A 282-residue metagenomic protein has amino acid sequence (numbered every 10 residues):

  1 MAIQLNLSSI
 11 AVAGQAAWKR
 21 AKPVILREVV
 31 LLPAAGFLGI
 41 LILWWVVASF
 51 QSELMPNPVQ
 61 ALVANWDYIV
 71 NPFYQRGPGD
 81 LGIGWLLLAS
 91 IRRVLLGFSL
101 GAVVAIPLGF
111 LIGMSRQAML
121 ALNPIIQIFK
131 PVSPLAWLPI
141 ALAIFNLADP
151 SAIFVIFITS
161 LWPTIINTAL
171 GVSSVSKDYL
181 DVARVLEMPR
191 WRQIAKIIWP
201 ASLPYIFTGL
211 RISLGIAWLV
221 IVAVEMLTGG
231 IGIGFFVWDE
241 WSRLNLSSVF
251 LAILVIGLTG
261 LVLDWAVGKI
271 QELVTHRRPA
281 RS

Functional and structural regions predicted by a protein language model:
M1-G36, W265-S282: Transmembrane alpha-helical segments of polytopic membrane transport and secretion proteins
P23, S49-S99: Periplasmic/extracellular loop-to-transmembrane helix junction in inner-membrane transport proteins
L62, D80, G84, L88 (+9 more regions): Alpha-helical membrane-protein architecture signal
L96-I126: Transmembrane-helix boundary motif in ABC transporter permease subunits
Q127-P163, L170-G171: Generic hydrophobic transmembrane alpha-helix motif, especially the helices
F154, I158, W191-V224, L251 (+3 more regions): Transmembrane alpha-helices
P163-G209, V237: Short cytoplasmic-facing helical segments at TM-TM junctions of multi-pass membrane proteins
G234-K269: Hydrophobic alpha-helical transmembrane segments of polytopic membrane proteins
